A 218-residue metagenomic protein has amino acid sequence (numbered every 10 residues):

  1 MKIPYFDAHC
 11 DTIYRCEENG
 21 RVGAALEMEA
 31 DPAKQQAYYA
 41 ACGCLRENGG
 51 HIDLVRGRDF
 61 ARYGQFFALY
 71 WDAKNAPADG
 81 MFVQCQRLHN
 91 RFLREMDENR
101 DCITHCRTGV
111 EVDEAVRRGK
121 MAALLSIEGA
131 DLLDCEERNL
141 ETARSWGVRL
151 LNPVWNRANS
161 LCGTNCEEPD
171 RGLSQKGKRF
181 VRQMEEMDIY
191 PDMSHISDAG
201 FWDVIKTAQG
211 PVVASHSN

Functional and structural regions predicted by a protein language model:
M1-D170, Q175: N-terminal hydrophobic targeting/anchoring segments and the immediately downstream early-domain regions of hydrolases
Y5-T12, I196, A214-S217: Histidine-centered catalytic micro-motifs
C135-S145, R149, C166-V213: Histidine/acidic residue-rich metal-binding segments in metalloenzymes
